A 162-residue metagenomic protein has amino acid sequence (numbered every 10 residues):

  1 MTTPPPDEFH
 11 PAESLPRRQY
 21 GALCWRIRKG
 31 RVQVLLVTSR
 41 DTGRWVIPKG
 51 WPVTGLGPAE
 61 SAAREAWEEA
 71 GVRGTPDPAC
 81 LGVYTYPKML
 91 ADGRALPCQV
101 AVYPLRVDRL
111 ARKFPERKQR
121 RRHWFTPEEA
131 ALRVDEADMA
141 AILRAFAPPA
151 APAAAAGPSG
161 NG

Functional and structural regions predicted by a protein language model:
M1-L23, I27-K29: Acidic, metal-coordinating catalytic segment for phosphate/diphosphate chemistry, firing primarily on the Nudix
R18-Y20, V32, C98-A101, R120: Change "...and in nucleic-acid phosphodiester-cleaving endonucleases..." to "...and in nucleic-acid processing enzymes
I27-Q33, D92-A95: Short, solvent-exposed loop/turn segments that connect beta-strands within catalytic domains and beta-strand-rich
G30-R73: Conserved Nudix-box catalytic region and its N-terminal flanking loop in Nudix hydrolases and closely related
D41-W45, V107-G162: Nudix hydrolase/Nudix homology domain
V72-V83: A short coil-to-beta-strand element that immediately follows conserved catalytic motifs
V83-R112, H123: Active-site-adjacent beta-strand/loop module that shapes the phosphate/pyrophosphate-binding cleft
